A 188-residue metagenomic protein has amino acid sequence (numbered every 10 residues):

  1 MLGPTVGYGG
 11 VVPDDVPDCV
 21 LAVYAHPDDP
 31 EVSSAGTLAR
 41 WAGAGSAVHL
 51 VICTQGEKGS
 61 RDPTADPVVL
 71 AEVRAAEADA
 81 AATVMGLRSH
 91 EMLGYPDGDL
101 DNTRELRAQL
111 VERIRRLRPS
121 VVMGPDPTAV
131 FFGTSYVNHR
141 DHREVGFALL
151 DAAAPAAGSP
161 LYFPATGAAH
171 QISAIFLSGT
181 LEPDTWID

Functional and structural regions predicted by a protein language model:
M1-R118: Active-site rim/loop-helix segments in enzyme catalytic domains that contact anionic ligands
L2-L21, R104-D188: Metal-dependent de-N-acetylase/amidase catalytic core
